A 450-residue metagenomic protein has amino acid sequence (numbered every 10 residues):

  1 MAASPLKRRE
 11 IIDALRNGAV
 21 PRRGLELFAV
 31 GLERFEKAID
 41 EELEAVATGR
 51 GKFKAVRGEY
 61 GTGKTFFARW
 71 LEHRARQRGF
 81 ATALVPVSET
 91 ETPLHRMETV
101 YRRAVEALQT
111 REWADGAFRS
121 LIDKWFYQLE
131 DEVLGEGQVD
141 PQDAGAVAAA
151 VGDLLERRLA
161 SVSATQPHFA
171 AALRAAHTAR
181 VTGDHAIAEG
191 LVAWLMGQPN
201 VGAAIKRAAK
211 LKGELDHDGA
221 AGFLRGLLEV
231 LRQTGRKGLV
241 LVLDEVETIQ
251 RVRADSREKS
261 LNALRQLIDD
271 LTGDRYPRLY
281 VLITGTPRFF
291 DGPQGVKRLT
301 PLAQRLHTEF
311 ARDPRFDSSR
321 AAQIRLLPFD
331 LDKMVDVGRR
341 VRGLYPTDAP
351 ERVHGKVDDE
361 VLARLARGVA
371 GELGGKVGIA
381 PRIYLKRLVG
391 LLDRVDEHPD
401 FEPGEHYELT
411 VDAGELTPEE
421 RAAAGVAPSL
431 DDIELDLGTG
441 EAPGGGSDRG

Functional and structural regions predicted by a protein language model:
M1-K52, F401-G450: A short, basic N-terminal segment
A2, L6-K7, I187-D359: The catalytic "switch" region of P-loop NTPases
L25-E33, G61, L94, H185 (+7 more regions): Conserved phosphate/pyrophosphate-binding and hydrolysis machinery centered on Walker-type P-loop NTPases, extending
A38, E42, W70-R74, R96-A107 (+3 more regions): Alpha-helical scaffold elements adjacent to nucleotide-binding pockets in ATP/GTP-utilizing enzyme cores
A55, T62, F66-T234, D396 (+1 more regions): P-loop NTPase nucleotide-binding core
F66, L129-V133, I249-R253, V411-R421: Eukaryote-specific, cytoplasm-facing alpha-helical/coiled-coil scaffolding segments in long proteins
R174-A193, D313-R320, L327-G450: C-terminal alpha-helical "lid" subdomain
